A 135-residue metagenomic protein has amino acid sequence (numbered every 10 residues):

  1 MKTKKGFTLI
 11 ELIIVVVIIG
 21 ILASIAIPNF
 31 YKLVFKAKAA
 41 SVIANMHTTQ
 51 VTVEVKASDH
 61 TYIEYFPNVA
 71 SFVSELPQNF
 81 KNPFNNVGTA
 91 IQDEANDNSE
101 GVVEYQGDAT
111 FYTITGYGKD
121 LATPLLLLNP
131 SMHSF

Functional and structural regions predicted by a protein language model:
M1-K2, V55: Short, contiguous, well-ordered secondary-structure segments
K2-Y31: N-terminal single-pass transmembrane signal-anchor helix
N29, Q50-V53, L76, N82: Polar/charged side chains located within well-ordered beta-strands of beta-rich proteins
F35-V73: Conserved hydrophobic/amphipathic alpha-helical signal-anchor segments
S58-A122, S134: Extracellular/periplasmic head regions of type IV pilus-like filament subunits
L125-F135: A short, surface-exposed beta-strand/turn
